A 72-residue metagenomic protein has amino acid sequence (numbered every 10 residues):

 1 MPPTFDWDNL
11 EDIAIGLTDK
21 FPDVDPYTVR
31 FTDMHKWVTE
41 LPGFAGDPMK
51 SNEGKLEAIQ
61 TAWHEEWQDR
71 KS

Functional and structural regions predicted by a protein language model:
P2-S72: A charge-rich, low-complexity, intrinsically flexible signal that marks solvent-exposed coils, linkers, repeats
